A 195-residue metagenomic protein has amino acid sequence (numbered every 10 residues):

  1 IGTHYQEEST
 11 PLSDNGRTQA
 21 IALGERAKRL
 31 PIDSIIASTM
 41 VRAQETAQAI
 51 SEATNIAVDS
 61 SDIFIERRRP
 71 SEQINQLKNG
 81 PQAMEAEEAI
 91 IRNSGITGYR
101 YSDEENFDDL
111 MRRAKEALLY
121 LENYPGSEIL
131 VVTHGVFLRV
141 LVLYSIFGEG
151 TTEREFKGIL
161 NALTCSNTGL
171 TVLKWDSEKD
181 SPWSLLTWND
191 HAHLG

Functional and structural regions predicted by a protein language model:
I1-D33, Q48, E52-I56, I74 (+1 more regions): An N-terminal RHG(E/S)-centered segment typical of histidine phosphatases
Q6, I96-M111: Surface-exposed cleft-lining segments at the edges of enzyme active sites
I21-G95, C165-S166: Phosphate-coordination/substrate-recognition cap region in phosphate-metabolizing enzymes
R26, D59, F64-P81, L143-G195: Acidic, low-complexity terminal tails and accessory targeting/binding regions of phosphate-metabolizing enzymes
R29-P31, L121-S127: Glycine-rich phosphate-binding loop signature in dinucleotide/nucleotide-binding domains
A49, V140, Y144: Active-site signature of alpha/beta-hydrolase-fold catalytic machinery across serine- and Asp/Cys-nucleophile hydrolases
S127-T133: Generic beta-sheet signal
G135-R139: GST superfamily/GST-like fold recognition
